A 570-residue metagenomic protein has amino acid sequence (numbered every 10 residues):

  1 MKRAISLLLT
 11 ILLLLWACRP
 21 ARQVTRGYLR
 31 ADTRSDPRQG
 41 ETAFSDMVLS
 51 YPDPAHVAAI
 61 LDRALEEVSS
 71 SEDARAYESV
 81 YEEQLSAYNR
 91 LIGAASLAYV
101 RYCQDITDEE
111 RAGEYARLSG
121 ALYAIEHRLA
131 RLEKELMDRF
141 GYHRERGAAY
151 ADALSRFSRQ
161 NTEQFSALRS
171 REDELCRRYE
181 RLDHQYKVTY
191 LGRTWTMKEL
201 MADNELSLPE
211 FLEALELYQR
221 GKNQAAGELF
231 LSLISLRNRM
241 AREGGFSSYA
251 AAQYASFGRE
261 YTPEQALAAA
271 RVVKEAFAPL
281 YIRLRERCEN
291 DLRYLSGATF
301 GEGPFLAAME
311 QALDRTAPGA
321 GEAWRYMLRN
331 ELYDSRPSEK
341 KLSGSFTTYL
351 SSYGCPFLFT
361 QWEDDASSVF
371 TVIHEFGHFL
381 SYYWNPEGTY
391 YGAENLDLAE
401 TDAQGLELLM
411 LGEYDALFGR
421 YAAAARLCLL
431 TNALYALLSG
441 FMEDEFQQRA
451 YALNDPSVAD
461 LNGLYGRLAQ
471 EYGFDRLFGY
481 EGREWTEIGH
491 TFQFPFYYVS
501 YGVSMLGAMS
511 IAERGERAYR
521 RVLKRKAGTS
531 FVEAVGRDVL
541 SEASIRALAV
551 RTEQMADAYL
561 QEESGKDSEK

Functional and structural regions predicted by a protein language model:
L13-L14: Hydrophobic core
C18-P20: N-terminal Sec signal peptide cleavage junction
V24-T299, T529, S564-G565, E569: A well-structured
R271, E275-A278, N395-Y435, S504: Post-HExxH zinc-binding segment in Zn-dependent metallohydrolases
T299, L332-C355, F494: Catalytic zinc-binding patch centered on the HExxH motif and its immediate surroundings that defines zinc-dependent
Y353-V372: Short pre-active-site segment immediately N-terminal to the catalytic Zn-binding motif
V372, G440, D444, A452-K570: C-terminal, non-catalytic "cap/extension" segments appended to globular domains
G377-Y390, L409: Catalytic Zn2+-binding segment of zinc metalloproteases
